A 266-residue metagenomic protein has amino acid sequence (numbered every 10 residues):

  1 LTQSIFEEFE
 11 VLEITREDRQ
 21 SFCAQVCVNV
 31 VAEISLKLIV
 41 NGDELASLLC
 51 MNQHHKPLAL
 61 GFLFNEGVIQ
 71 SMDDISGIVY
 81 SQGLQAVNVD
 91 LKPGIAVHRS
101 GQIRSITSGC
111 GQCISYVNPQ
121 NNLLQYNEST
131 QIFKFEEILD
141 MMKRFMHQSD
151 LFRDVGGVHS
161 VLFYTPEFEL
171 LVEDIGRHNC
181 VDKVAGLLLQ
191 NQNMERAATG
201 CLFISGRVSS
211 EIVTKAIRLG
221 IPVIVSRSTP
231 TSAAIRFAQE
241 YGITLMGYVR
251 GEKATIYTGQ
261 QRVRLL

Functional and structural regions predicted by a protein language model:
T2-Y164, E169-L171, I175: Intrinsically disordered, low-complexity regions enriched in acidic/Ser/Thr/Pro/Gln residues
Q53-H54, L63-F64, H178, G186-Q190 (+3 more regions): Short, solvent-exposed amphipathic alpha-helical segments in soluble enzyme and RNA/protein-processing domains
K134-M141, R177-C180, V184, V208 (+2 more regions): General structural feature for long, well-ordered alpha-helical segments within catalytic domains of soluble enzymes
M146, A185-L189, V213: Generic structural signal for well-ordered alpha-helical scaffold segments
L151-L202, G206: Glycine- and Gly-Pro-enriched alpha-helical subdomains that act as flexible, kink-prone "lid/hinge" or packing modules
L171-V172, I204, V225-S226, L245-Y248: General beta-strand structural signal in soluble alpha/beta enzymes
Q192-P230, A238: Extracellular/luminal Protease-associated
A233-L266: C-terminal binding/interaction regions
